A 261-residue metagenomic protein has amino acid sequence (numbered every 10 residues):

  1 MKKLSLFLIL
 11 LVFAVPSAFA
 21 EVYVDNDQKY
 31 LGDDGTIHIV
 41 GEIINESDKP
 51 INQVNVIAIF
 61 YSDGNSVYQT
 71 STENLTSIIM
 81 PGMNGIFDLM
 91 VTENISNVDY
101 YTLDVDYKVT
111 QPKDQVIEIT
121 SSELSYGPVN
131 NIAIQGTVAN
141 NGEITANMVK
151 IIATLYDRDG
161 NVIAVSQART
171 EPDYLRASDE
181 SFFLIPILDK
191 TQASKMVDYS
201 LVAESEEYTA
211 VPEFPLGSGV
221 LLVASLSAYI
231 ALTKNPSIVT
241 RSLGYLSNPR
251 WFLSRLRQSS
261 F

Functional and structural regions predicted by a protein language model:
M1-E21, G41, Y208-F261: Secretory targeting signatures
E21-Y23, Q53, D63-E73, Q115-E118 (+1 more regions): Short beta-strand and strand-turn-strand segments in soluble, beta-rich domains
D34-G41, V129-Q135: Short, solvent-exposed loop/turn segments enriched in Ser/Thr/Gly
I43-D48, V138-G142: Asparagine-centered strand-capping/turn motif at beta-strand->loop junctions
K49-Q53, V67-Y68, V98, T145-M148 (+2 more regions): Short acidic/proline- and small/hydrophobic-mixed sequence motifs that coincide with surface turns and coil-to-beta
N55-A58, T72-L75, K150-A153, A168: Hydrophobic beta-strand segments
N65-I95, I163-Q192: Intrinsically disordered, low-complexity Pro/Gly/Ser/Thr-rich segments with frequent PxxP/GP/PP motifs and embedded
T76, V91-N131, V165, L184 (+1 more regions): Terminal connector regions
